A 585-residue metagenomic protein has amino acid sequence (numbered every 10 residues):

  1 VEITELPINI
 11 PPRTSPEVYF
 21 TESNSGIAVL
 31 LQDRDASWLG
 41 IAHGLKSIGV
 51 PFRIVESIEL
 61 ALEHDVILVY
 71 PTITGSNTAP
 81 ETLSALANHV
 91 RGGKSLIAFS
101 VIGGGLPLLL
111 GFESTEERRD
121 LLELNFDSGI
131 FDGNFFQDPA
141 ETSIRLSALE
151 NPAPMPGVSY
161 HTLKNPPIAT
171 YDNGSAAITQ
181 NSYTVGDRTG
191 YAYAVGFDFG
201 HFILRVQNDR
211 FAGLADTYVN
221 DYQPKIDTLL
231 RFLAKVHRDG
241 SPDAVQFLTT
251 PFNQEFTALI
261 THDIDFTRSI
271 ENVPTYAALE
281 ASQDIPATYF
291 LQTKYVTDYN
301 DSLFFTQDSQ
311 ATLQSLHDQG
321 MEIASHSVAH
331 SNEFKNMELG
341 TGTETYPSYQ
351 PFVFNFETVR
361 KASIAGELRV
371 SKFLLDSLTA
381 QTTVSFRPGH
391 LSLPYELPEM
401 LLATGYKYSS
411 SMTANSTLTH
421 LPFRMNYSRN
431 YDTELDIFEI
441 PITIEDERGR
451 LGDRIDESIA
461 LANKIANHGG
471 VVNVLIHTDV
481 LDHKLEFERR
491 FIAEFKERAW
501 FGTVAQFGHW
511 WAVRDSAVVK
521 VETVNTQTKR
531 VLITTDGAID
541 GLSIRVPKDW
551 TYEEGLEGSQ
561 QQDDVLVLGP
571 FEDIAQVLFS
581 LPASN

Functional and structural regions predicted by a protein language model:
E2-V66, Y222, T228, E280-A281 (+1 more regions): Aromatic-Pro/Gly-enriched surface loop or interdomain linker that acts as a lid/target-recognition segment
I3-E22, H43, D187-Y191, G196-F256 (+3 more regions): Extracellular ligand-binding/catalytic regions of CAZymes and related secreted enzymes and adhesion modules
G40, N125-R205: Catalytic beta-strand/loop cores that center a nucleophilic Ser/Cys/Thr and support acyl-enzyme chemistry
S76-R145: A glycine-rich, often tryptophan-bearing local segment used as a flexible ligand/cofactor-contacting loop or short
G105, L109-L110, T257, I270 (+4 more regions): Metal-dependent polysaccharide deacetylase catalytic core of the NodB/CE4 family, i.e., the active-site-bearing domain
H262-I264, I437-F507: Catalytic grooves of carbohydrate-active enzymes
L402-Y431, E439-G449, F501-W511: His/Asp/Glu-enriched short active-site or ligand-binding loop at hydrolase and phosphoryl-transfer sites
F507-K548: Surface beta-strand/loop "capping" patches
